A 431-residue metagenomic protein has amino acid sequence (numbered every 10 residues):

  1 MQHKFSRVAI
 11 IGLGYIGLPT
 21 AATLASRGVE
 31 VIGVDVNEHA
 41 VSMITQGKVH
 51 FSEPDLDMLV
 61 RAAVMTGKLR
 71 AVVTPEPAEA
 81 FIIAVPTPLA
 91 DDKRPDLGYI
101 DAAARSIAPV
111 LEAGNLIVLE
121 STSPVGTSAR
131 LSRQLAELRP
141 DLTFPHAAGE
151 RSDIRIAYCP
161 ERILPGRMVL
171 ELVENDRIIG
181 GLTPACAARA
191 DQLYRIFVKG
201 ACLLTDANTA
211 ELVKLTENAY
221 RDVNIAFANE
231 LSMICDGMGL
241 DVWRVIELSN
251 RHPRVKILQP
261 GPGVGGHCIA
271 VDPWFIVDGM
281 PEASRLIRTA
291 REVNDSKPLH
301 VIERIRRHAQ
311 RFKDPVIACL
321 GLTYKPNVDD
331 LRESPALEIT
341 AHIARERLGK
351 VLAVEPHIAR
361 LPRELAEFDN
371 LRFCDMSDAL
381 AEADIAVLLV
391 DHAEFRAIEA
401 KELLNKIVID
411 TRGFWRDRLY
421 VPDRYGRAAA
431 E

Functional and structural regions predicted by a protein language model:
M1-E431: Structural/interface elements that position substrates and couple domains in central-metabolism enzymes
